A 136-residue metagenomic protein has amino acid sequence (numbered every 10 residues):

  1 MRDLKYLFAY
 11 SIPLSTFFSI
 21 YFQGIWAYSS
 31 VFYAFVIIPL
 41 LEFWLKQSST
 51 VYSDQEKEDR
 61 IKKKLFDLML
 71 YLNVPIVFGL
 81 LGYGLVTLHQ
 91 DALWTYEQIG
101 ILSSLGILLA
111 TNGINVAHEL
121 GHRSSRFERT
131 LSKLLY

Functional and structural regions predicted by a protein language model:
M1-L109, V116, L120, K133-L135: Non-catalytic, topology-defining segments of multipass membrane proteins
G121, S125-R126: Active-site-flanking alpha-helical
